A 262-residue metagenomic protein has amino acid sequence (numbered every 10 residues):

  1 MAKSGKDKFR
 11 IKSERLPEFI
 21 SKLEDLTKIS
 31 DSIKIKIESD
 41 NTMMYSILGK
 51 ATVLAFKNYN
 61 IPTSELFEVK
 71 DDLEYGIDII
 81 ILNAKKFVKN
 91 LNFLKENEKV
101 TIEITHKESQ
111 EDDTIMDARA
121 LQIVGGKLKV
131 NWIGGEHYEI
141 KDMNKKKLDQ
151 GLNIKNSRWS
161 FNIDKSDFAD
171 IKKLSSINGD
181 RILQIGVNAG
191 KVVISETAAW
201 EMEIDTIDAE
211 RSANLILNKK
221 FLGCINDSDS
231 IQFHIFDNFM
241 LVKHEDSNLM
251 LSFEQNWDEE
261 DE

Functional and structural regions predicted by a protein language model:
M1-T27, I33-E262: DNA polymerase sliding clamps and clamp-related checkpoint/processivity subunits
